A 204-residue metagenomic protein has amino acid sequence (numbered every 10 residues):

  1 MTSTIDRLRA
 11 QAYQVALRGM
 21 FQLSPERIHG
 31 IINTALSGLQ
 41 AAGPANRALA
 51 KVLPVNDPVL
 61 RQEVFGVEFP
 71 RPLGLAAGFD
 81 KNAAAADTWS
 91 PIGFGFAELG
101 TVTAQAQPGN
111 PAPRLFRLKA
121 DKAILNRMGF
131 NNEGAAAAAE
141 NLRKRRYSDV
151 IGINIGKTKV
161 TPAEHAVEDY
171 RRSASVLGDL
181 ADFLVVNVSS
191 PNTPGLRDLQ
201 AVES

Functional and structural regions predicted by a protein language model:
T2-Q14, N110-R114: Short, compositionally biased low-complexity segments
L8-Q62, A123-N131, A135: An N-cap/entry alpha-helix motif that binds or orients negatively charged groups
L17, V67-R71, A120-I124: Glycine-/proline-rich flexible loop or hinge segments
S24, P108-P113, R197-D198: Short secondary-structure transition/capping segments
G66-Q105: Active-site cofactor/substrate anionic-group-binding motifs, chiefly glycine- and Lys/Arg-rich phosphate-binding loops
F69, A77-F79, S90, G129-S204: Conserved alpha/beta-domain cores
A85-W89, Q107-R114, A163-A166: Short, conserved acidic/polar surface loops in the N-terminal third of protein domains
G100-D149: A gly/proline- and charged-residue-enriched helix-loop-helix capping module
